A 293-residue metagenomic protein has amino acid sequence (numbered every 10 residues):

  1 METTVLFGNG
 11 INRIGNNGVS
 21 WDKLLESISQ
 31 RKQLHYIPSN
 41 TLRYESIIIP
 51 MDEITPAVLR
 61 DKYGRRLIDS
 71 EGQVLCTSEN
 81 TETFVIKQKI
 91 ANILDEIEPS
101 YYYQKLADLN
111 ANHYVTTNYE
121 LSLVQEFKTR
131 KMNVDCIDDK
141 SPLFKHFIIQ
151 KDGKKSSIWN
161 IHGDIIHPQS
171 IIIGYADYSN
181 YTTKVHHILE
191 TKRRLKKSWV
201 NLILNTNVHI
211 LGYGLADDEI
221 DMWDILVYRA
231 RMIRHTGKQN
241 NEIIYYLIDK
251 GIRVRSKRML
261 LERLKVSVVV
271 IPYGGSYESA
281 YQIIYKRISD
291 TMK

Functional and structural regions predicted by a protein language model:
M1-A107, V115, L123, A216 (+1 more regions): Gly/serine-rich nucleotide phosphate-binding loop at the start of the catalytic core of nucleotide/ADP-ribose-handling
M1-Y36, T81, R130-D135, K145-K154 (+1 more regions): SIR2/sirtuin-family catalytic core signature
I54-T55, Y63, I68-E71, I86-I90 (+4 more regions): Generic hydrophobic, helix-prone segments enriched in Leu/Val/Ile
Q73-S156, P168-Q169, L195, L202 (+4 more regions): Active-site periphery "cap/insert" segments of enzyme catalytic domains
K140-H146, I173-K197: Active-site glycine-rich loop that binds ribose-phosphate moieties when present
I158-I165: Class I SAM-dependent methyltransferase SAM-binding "motif I" and its flanking Rossmann-like core
